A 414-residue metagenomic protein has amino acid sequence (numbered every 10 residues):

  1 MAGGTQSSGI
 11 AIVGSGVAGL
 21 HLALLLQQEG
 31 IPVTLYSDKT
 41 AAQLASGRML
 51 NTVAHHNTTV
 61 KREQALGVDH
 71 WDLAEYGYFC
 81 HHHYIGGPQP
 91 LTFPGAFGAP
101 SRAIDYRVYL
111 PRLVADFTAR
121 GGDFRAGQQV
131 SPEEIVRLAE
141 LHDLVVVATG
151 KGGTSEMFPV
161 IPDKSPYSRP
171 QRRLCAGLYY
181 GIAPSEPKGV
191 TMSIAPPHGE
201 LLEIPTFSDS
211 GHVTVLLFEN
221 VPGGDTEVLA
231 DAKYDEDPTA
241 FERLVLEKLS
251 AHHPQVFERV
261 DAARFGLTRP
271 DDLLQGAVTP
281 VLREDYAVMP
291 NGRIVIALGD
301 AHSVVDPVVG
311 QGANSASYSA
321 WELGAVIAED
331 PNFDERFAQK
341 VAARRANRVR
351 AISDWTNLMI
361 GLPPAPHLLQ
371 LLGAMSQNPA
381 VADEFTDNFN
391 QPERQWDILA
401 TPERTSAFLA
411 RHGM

Functional and structural regions predicted by a protein language model:
G3-A18: Beta1/beta-strand and adjacent pyrophosphate-binding region of the FAD-binding site in flavoprotein oxidoreductases
A11-S15, L24-R48: Glycine-rich FAD pyrophosphate-binding loop
K39-I85: N-terminal FAD cofactor-binding segment of flavoenzymes
T52-A54, A96-R112, A148, T154-S155 (+3 more regions): Short beta-strand to alpha-helix junction loop
F158-M192: Central beta-strand plus flanking loop segment that forms part of the substrate or channel wall within the catalytic
P196-L273: Conserved FAD/dinucleotide-binding core of flavoprotein oxidoreductases
G276-D354: Conserved mid-domain beta->alpha element of the FAD-binding
V309-G310, A325-M414: C-terminal helical "tail/cap" subdomain of flavin- and related membrane-associated enzymes
